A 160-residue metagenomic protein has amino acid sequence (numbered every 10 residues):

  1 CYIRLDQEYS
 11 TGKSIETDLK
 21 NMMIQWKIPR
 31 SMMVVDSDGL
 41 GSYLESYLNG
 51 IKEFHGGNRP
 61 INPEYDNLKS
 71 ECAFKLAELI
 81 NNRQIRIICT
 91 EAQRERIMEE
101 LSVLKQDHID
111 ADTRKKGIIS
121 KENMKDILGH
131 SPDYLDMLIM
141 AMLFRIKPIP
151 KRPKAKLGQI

Functional and structural regions predicted by a protein language model:
C1-R114, A155-I160: Mg2+-dependent endonuclease catalytic cores in nucleic-acid-processing enzymes, primarily RNase H-like
L5-Y9, Q106-I160: Acidic two-metal-ion nuclease catalytic site recognized across multiple nuclease folds, prominently DnaQ/RNase D-T
